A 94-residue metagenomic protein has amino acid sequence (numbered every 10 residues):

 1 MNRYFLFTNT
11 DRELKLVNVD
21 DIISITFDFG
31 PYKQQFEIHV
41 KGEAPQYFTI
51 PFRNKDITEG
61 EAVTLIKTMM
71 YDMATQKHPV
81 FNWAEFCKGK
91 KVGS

Functional and structural regions predicted by a protein language model:
M1-S94: Eukaryotic intrinsically disordered, low-complexity regulatory linkers and tails enriched in Ser/Thr/Pro
